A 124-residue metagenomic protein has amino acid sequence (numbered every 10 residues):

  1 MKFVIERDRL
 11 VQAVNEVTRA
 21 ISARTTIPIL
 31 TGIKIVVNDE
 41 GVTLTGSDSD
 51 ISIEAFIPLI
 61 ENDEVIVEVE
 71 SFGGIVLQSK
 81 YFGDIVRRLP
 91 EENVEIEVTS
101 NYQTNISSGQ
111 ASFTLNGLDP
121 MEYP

Functional and structural regions predicted by a protein language model:
M1-P124: Structural preference for solvent-exposed beta-strand-turn elements and adjacent flexible terminal/loop segments within
